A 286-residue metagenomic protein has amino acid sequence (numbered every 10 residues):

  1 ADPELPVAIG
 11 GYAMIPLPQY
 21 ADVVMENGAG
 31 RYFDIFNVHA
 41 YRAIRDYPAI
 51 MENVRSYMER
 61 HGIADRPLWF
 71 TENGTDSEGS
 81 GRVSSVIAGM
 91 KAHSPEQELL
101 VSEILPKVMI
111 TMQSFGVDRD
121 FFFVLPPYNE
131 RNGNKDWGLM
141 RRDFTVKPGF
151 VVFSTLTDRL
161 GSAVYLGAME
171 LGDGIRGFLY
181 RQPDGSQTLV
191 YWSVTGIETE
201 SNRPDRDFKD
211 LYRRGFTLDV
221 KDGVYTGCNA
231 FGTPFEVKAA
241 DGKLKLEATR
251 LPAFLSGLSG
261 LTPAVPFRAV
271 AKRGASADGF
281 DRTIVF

Functional and structural regions predicted by a protein language model:
A1-M109, F115-V117: Noncatalytic carbohydrate-binding groove/subsite architecture in carbohydrate-active enzymes
T75-S154, G167-I175, P183: Aromatic/acidic polysaccharide-binding cleft in carbohydrate-active enzymes
R159-V190, F267-F286: Surface beta-strand/loop "capping" patches
E170-K221: Carbohydrate-binding surface patches
E198, N202-L211, L261-V285: Extracellular ectodomain segments of secreted/surface proteins
T217-P234: Solvent-exposed beta-hairpin/edge-strand motifs
E236-G274: C-terminal beta-strand-rich structural cap/linker in extracellular carbohydrate-active enzymes
